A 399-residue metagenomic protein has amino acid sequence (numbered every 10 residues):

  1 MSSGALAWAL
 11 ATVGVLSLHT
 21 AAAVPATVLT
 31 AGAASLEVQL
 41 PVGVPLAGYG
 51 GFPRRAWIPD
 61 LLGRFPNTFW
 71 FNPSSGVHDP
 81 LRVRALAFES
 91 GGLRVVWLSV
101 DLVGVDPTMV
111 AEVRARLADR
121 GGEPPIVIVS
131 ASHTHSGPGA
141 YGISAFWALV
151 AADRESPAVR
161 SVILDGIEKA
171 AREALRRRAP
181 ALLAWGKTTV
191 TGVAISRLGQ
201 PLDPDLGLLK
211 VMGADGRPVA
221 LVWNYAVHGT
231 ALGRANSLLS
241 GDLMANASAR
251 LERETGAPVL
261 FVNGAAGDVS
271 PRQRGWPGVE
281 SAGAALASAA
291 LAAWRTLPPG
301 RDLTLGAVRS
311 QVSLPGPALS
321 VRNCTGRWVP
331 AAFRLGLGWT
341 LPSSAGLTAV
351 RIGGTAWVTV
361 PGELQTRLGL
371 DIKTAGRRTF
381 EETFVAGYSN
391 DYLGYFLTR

Functional and structural regions predicted by a protein language model:
G4-H19: Bacterial N-terminal signal peptides
V24-S130, T134-A266, S270-A284, W294 (+1 more regions): Conserved beta-alpha junction segments in alpha/beta enzyme cores
A287: Charged, flexible cofactor/metal-binding loops and thiol motifs
